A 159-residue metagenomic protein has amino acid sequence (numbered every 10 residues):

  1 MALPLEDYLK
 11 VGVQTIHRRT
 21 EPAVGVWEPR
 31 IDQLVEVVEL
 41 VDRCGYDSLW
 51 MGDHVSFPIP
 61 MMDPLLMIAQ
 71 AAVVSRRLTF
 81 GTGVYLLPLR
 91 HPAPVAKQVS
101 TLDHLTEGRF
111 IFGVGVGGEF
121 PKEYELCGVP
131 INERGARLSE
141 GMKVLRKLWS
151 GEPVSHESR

Functional and structural regions predicted by a protein language model:
M1-L9, H91-R159: Internal, glycine-rich beta/alpha segment that forms the wall or movable "lid" of small-molecule/cofactor binding
M1-V74: N-terminal beta1-alpha1-beta2 module of alpha/beta enzyme domains
V11-T15, L49-M51, T79-T82, F110-V114: Hydrophobic faces of well-ordered beta-strands that scaffold small-molecule active sites in alpha/beta enzyme cores
H17-R19, V55, L86-P88, V116-F120: Active-site-proximal loop/turn and secondary-structure-junction residues that shape catalytic pockets, frequently
P22, G52, G83, E123-P130: Short amphipathic alpha-helical segments at helix-loop
G45, R76, T106-G108: Active-site-proximal glycine-rich helix-loop-beta segment
F57-I59, Y85-R90, P130-I131: Glycine-rich "substrate-gating" loop/helix at the edge of Rossmann-like oxidoreductase active sites
M61-V84, R137-L148: Alpha-helix-loop-beta-strand connector modules within alpha/beta enzyme cores
